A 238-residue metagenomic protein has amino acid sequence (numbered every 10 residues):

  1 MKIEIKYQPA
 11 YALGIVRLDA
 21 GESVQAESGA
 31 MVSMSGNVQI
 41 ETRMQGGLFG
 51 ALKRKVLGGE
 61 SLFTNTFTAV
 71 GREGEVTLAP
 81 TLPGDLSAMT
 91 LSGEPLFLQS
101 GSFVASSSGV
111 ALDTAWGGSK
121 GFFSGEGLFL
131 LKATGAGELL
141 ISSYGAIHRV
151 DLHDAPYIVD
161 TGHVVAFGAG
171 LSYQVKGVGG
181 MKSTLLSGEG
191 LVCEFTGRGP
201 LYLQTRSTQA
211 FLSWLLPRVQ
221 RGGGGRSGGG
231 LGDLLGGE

Functional and structural regions predicted by a protein language model:
M1-E238: Composition-driven recognition of glycine/serine/threonine/acidic- and proline-rich low-complexity segments and repeats
